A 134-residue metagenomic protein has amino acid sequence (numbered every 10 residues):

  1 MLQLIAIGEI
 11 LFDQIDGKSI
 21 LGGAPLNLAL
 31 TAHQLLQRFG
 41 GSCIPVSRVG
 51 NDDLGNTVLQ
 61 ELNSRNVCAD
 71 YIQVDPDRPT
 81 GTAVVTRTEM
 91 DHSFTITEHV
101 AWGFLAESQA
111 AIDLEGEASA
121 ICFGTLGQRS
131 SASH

Functional and structural regions predicted by a protein language model:
M1-S19: Positively charged, low-complexity intrinsically disordered leader regions
L4, P25-A29, G55: A general structural signal for well-ordered alpha-helical segments in protein cores
A6, G22, V74: Conserved strand-loop elements at the edges of beta-sheets that form or border functional pockets
F12-Q14, G40-T125: Conserved N-terminal subdomain of the carbohydrate kinase-like
S19-L36: Short catalytic helix/loop segments, enriched in acidic residues and glycine and frequently bearing histidine
I20, V49-G50, R129: Residues that cap or flank secondary-structure elements
G22-L26, L59-Q60, H134: Short amphipathic alpha-helical segment that frequently serves as the phosphate-/nucleotide-binding helix
G127-H134: Glycine/threonine-rich flexible loop motifs
